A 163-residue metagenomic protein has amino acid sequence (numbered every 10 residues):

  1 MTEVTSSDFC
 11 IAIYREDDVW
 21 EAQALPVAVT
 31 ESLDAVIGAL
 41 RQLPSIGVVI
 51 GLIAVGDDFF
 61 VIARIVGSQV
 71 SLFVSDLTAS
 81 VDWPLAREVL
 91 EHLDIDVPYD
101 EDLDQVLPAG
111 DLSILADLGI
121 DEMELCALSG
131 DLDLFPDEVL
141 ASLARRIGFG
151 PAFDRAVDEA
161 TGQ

Functional and structural regions predicted by a protein language model:
M1-A12, D158-Q163: Actinobacteria-biased recognition of intrinsically disordered, low-complexity terminal regions
T2-T5, D18-V19, A24-D82: Compact, well-ordered interaction domains used in eukaryotic information-processing assemblies
E3, E16, E21-Q23, E31 (+7 more regions): Glutamate identity and glutamate-enriched acidic tracts
F9, F59-F60, F73, F135 (+2 more regions): Phenylalanine-focused residue identity feature
C10-A12, L52, V89: Generic structural hydrophobic/aromatic packing signal, biased to beta-strands
A12-I13, A63: Conserved hydrophobic/aromatic positions in well-ordered beta-strands
V81-Q163: Charged, compositionally biased boundary regions
